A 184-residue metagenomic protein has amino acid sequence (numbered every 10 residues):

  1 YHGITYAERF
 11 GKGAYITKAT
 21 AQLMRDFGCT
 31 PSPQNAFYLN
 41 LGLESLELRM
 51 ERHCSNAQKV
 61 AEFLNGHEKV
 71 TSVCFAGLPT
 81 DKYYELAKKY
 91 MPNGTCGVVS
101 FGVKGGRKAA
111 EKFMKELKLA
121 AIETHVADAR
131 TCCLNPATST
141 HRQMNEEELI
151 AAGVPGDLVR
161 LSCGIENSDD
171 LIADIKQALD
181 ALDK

Functional and structural regions predicted by a protein language model:
Y1-V98, G102-T131, A137: Active-site C-terminal subdomain of aminotransferase-like
R49, K115, T131-K184: PLP-dependent enzyme catalytic core of the Aspartate aminotransferase-like
